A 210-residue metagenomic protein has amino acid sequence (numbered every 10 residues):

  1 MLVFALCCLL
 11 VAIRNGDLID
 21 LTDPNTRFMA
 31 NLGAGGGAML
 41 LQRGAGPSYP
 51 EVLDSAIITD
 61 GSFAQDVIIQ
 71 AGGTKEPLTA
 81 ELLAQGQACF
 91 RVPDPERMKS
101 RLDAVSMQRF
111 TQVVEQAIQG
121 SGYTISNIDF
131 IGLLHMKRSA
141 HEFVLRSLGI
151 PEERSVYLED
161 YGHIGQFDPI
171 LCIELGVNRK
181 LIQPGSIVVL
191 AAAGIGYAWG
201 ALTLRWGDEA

Functional and structural regions predicted by a protein language model:
M1-A5, M107, T111, E115-I118 (+1 more regions): Claisen-condensing/thiolase-fold acyl-transfer catalytic domains that form or cleave C-C bonds in fatty acid
M1-A5, R14, D60-D66, R138: Acyl-CoA/ACP chain-elongation machinery
M1-L6, Q42-Y49, Q119-T124: Secondary-structure boundary elements
L2-A5, L10-G36: Flexible, glycine-rich active-site loops centered on histidine and acidic residues that chelate a metal or position
L10-D17, A80-Q87, R138-I150: Acidic-glycine-rich active-site phosphate/pyrophosphate-binding loop
A12-I19, I58-D60, A192-Y197: Acidic, glycine-rich active-site loops and adjacent beta-strand->loop/helix elements that engage anionic groups
N25-A104, Q112, W206-A210: Condensing-enzyme catalytic core mediating Claisen C-C bond formation in acyl metabolism
